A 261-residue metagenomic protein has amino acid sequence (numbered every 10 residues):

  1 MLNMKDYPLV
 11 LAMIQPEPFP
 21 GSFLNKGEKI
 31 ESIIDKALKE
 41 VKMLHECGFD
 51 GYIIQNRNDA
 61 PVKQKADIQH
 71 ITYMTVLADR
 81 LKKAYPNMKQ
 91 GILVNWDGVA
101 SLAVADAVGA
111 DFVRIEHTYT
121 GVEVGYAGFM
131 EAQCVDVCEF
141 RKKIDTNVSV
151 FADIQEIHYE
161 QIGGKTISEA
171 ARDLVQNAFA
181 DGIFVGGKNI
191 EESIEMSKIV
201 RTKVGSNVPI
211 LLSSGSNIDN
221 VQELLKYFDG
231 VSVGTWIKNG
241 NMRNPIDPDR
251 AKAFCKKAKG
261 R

Functional and structural regions predicted by a protein language model:
Y7, A12-M13, K63-I92, M130-A152 (+2 more regions): Alpha-helix-loop-beta-strand connector modules within alpha/beta enzyme cores
L11-M13, G48-N58, K89-V94, I115 (+2 more regions): Short beta-strand segments at enzyme active-site cores
A12, L44, Y52, V113 (+4 more regions): Conserved, mostly hydrophobic/aromatic
Q15-K39, Q90-D97, A152-S168, L211-L212 (+1 more regions): Active-site mouth loops of central-metabolism enzymes
P16-F19, A100, V104-D181: Conserved anion-binding
G48-Y73, T120-A127, A180-S193, N241-M242: Glycine-rich, proline-tolerant flexible connector loops at the mouths of alpha/beta enzymes
D97-A110, E169-A170, V200-S206, I210-V233: Catalytic cores of alpha/beta
E139, G164-G182, K188-N207, I218-D219 (+1 more regions): Short loop-to-alpha-helix "cap/lid" segments that border enzyme active sites across diverse enzyme classes
